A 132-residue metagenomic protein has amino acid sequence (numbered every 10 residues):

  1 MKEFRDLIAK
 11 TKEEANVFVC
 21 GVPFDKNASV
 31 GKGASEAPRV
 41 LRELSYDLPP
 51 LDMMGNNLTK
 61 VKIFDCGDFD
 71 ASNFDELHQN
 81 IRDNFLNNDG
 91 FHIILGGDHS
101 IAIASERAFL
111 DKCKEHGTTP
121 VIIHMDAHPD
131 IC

Functional and structural regions predicted by a protein language model:
M1-V121, C132: Metal-dependent C-N hydrolase catalytic cores
I123-M125: Class I SAM-dependent methyltransferase SAM-binding "motif I" and its flanking Rossmann-like core
A127-I131: Short, glycine/acidic-enriched loop or turn micro-motifs at the edges of active sites
